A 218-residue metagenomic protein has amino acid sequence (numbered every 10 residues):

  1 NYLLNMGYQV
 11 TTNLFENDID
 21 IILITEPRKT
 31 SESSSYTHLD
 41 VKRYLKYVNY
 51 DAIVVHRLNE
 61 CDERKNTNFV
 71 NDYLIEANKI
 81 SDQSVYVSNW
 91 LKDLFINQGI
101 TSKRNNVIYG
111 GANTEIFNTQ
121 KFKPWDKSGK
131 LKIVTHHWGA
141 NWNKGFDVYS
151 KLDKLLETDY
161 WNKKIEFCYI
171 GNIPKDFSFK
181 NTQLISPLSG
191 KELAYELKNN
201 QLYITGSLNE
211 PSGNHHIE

Functional and structural regions predicted by a protein language model:
T11-I80, W90: Extended catalytic core of nucleotide-activated donor transferases of GT-like folds
N66-N68, I96, G111-K130: Acidic anion/phosphate-binding donor-loop and adjacent secondary structure in glycosyltransferase catalytic cores
K79-N105, A112-I116: A short, active-site helix/loop in glycosyltransferases that binds the activated sugar's phosphate group
K123-K144, S150-K154: Conserved donor-binding/catalytic core segment of Leloir-type glycosyltransferases
H136-H137, D147-K151, W161-F179: Glycosyltransferase donor-sugar binding loop
G171-L202: Nucleotide-activated donor-binding/catalytic signature segment of Leloir-type glycosyltransferases, i.e., the conserved
L208: Aromatic "clamp/platform" in nucleotide-sugar-dependent glycosyltransferases that forms part of the donor/acceptor
G213-I217: Short glycine/serine-rich donor-binding loops of glycosyltransferases
